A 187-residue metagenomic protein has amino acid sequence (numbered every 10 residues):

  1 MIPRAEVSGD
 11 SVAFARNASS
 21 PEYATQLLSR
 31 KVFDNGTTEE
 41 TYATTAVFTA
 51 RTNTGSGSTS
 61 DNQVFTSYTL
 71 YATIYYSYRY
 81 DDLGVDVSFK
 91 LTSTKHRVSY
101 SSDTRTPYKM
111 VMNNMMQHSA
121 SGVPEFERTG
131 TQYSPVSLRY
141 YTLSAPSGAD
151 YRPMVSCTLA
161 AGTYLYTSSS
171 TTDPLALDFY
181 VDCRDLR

Functional and structural regions predicted by a protein language model:
M1-T73: N-terminal propeptides/leader regions of secreted preproproteins that are proteolytically removed before maturation
T25-V32, T69-D81, K95-H96, L138-P146: Short amphipathic beta-strand and strand-loop transition segments with alternating hydrophobic
T37-E39, D82-S88, D150: A generic structural signal for beta-strand entry/edge sites
E39-T44, V87, E125-F126, P135-S137: Generic recognition of long tandem-repeat/solenoid scaffolds
A46-N114: Short, surface-exposed binding/anchoring microloops in extracellular/periplasmic proteins
S119-L159: Acidic, glycine-rich flexible loop segments
V155-S170: Low-complexity, intrinsically disordered Gly/Pro/Thr-rich segments
T171-R187: Short, low-complexity, Pro/Ser/Thr/Gly-rich segments in the mature regions of secreted, periplasmic
